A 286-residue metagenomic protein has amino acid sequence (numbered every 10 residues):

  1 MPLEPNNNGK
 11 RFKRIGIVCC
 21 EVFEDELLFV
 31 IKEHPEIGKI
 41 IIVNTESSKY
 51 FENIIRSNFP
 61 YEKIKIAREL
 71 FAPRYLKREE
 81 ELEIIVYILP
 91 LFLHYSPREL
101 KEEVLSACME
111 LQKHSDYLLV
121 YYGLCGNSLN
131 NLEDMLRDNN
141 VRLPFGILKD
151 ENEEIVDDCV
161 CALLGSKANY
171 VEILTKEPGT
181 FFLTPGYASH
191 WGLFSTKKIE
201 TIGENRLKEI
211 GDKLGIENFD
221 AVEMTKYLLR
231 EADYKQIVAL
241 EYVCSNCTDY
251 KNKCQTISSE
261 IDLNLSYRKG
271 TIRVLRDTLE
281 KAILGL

Functional and structural regions predicted by a protein language model:
P2-H94: N-terminal glycine-rich anion-binding loop in soluble enzyme alpha/beta folds
I17-E26, L93-R98, L118-N131, E154 (+3 more regions): Gly/Ser/Thr-rich loops at beta-strand to alpha-helix junctions that form or flank small-molecule/cofactor-binding
I31-I37, M135-R137, K253-E260: Short, solvent-exposed amphipathic alpha-helical segments in soluble enzyme and RNA/protein-processing domains
I41-N58, V86-L91, G146-E154, L263-T278: A generic structural motif
E102-H114, M135: Short, well-structured alpha-helical segments in soluble
L129-K198: Long, charge-dense
V171-D249: A conserved mid-domain beta-alpha-beta active-site/ligand-binding segment of alpha/beta enzyme cores
T248-L286: C-terminal accessory extensions appended to soluble enzyme cores
